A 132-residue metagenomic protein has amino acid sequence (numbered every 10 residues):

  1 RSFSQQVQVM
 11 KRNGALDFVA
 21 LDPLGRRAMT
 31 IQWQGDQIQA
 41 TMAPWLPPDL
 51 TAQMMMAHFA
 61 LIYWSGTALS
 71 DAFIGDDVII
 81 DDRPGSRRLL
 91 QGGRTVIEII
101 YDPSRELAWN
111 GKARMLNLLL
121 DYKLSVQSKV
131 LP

Functional and structural regions predicted by a protein language model:
R1-G35, A40: N-terminal mature ectodomain segment of secretory-pathway/periplasmic proteins
R26, Q37-P132: Mature, soluble, non-transmembrane domains
